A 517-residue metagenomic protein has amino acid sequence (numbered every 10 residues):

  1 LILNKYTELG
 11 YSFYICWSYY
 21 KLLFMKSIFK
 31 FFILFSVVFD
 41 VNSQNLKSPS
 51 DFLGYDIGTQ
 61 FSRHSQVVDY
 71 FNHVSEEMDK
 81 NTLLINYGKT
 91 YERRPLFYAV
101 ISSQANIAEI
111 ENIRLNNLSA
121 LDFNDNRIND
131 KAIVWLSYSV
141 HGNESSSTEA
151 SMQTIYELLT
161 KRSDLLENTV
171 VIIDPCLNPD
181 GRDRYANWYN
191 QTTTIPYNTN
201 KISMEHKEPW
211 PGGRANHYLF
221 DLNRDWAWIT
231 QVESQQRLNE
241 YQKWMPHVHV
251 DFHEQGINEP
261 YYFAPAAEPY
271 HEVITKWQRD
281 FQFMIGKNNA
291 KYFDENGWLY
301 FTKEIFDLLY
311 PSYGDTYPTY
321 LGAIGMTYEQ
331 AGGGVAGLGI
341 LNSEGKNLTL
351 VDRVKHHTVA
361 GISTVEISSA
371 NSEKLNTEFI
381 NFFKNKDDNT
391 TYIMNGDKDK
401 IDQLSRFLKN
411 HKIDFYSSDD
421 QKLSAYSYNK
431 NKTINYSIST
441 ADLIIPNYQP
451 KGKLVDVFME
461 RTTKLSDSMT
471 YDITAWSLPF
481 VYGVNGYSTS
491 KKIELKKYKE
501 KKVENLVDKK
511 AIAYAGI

Functional and structural regions predicted by a protein language model:
K26-L34: Sec-dependent signal peptide recognition, specifically the positively charged N-region followed immediately by
Q44-S145, E149-V170, R224, T230-V232 (+7 more regions): Intrinsic-disorder/low-complexity accessory segments
D174-Y292: Hydrophobic, small-residue-rich alpha-helical packing segments that form membrane-like cores
